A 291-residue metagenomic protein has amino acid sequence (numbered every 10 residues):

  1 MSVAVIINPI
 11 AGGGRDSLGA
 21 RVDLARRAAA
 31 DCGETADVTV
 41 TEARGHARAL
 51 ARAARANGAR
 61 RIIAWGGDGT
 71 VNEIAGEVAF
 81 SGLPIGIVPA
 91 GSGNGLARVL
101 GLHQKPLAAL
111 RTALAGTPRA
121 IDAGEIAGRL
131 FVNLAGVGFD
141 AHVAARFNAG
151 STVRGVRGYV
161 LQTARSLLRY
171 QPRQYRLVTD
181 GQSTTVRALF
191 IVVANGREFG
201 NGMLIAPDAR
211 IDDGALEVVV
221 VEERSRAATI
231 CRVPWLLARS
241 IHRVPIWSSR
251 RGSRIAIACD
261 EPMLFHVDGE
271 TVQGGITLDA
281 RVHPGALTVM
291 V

Functional and structural regions predicted by a protein language model:
M1-I62, N72: ATP/NTP phosphate-donor binding region
I6, I10, R27-C32, T41 (+2 more regions): Catalytic core of DAGKc-family lipid kinases
I7-P9, G66, E222, C259: Short beta-strand/turn micro-motifs composed of small residues that flank or help shape donor/cofactor-binding pockets
A47, G69-I74, G93-L96: Short glycine/serine/threonine-rich phosphate/pyrophosphate-binding segments that cradle anionic phosphate groups
G136, D140, V192-A206, T271: Glycine-rich phosphate/pyrophosphate-binding beta-alpha loops
S151-G158, N201-G202, P207-A228: Gly/Ser/Thr-rich active-site loops/lids in small-molecule metabolic enzymes that frequently grip phosphoryl groups
T179, T185, R210, V220-V291: ATP/nucleoside-binding phosphotransfer catalytic cores, i.e., glycine-rich phosphate-binding loops
